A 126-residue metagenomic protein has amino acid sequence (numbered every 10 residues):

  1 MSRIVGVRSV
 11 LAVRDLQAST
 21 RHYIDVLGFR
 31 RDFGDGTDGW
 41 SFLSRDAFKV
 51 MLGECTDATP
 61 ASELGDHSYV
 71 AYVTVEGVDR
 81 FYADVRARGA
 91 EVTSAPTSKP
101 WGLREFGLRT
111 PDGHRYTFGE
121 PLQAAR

Functional and structural regions predicted by a protein language model:
M1-V10, R21-I24, R30-R109, E120-R126: Vicinal oxygen chelate
V13-L16: Conserved beta-strand-loop-alpha-helix junction that forms the acyl-donor binding cleft
D112: Conserved ATPase active-site switch/coordination loops adjacent to the nucleotide-binding site
